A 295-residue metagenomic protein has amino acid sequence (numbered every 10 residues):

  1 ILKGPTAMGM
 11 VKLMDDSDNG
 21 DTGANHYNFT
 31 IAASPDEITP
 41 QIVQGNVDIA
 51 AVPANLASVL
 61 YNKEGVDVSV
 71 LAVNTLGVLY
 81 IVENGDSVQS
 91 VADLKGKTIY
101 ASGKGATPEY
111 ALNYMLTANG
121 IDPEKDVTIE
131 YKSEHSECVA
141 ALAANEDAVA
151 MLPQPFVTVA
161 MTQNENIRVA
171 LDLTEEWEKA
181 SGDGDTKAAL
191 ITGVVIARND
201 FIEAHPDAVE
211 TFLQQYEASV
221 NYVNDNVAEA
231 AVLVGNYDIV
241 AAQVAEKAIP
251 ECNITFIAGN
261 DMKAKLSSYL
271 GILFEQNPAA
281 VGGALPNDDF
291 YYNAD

Functional and structural regions predicted by a protein language model:
I1-E124, T128-Y131, A148, Q154 (+1 more regions): Short, glycine-/small- and polar/acidic-enriched structural segments that line small-molecule recognition paths
S17-N25, E175-A188, I254-K263: Short, solvent-exposed loop/beta-turn-alpha elements that line the ligand-binding surface or hinge of extracytoplasmic
P40-Q41, V59, D93, A140-A141 (+3 more regions): Well-formed, non-transmembrane alpha-helical positions, independent of function
N55-L56, E137-L233: Pocket-lining segment of extracytoplasmic ligand-binding domains
G77, K95, I191, Y269 (+1 more regions): Residues that flank catalytic or metal-binding motifs in active/ligand-binding sites
P123-V127, D238-P250, A280-N287: Short, surface-exposed acidic
I202-Q276: Secondary-structure end/capping motifs
S267-D295: Conserved C-terminal helix/tail region of periplasmic/extracytoplasmic solute-binding proteins
